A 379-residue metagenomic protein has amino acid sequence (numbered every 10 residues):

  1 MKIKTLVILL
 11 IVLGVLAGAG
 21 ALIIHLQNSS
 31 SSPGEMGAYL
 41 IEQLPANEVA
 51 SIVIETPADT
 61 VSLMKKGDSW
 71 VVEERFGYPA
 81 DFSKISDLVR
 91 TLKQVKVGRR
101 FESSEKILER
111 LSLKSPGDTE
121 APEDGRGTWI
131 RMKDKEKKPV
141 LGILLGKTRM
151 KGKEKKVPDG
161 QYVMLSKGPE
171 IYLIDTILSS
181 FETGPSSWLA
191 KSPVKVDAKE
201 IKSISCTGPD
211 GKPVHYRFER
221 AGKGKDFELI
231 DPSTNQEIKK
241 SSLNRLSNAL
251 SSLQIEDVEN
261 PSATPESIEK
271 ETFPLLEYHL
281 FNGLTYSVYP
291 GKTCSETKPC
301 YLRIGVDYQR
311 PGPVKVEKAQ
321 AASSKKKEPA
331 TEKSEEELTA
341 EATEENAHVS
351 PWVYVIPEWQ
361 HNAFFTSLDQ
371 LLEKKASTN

Functional and structural regions predicted by a protein language model:
M1-N379: Secondary-structure "cap/kink" motif recognition
